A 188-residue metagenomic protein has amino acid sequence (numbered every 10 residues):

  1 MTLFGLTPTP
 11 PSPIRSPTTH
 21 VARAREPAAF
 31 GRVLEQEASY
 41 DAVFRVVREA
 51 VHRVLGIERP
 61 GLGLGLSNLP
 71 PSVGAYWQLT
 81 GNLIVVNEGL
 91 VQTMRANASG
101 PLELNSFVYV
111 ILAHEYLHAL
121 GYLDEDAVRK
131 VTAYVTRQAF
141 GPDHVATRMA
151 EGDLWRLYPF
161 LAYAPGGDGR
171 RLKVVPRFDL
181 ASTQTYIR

Functional and structural regions predicted by a protein language model:
T2-G74, Q78-M94, L123-R188: Metalloprotease/metallohydrolase-associated module, dominated by Zn2+-dependent proteases
V85-A113: Short acidic, glycine/tyrosine-flanked loop/strand segments centered on an H-E-D-like triad
S106-L123, R129: Active-site recognition of the HExxH zinc-binding catalytic motif
